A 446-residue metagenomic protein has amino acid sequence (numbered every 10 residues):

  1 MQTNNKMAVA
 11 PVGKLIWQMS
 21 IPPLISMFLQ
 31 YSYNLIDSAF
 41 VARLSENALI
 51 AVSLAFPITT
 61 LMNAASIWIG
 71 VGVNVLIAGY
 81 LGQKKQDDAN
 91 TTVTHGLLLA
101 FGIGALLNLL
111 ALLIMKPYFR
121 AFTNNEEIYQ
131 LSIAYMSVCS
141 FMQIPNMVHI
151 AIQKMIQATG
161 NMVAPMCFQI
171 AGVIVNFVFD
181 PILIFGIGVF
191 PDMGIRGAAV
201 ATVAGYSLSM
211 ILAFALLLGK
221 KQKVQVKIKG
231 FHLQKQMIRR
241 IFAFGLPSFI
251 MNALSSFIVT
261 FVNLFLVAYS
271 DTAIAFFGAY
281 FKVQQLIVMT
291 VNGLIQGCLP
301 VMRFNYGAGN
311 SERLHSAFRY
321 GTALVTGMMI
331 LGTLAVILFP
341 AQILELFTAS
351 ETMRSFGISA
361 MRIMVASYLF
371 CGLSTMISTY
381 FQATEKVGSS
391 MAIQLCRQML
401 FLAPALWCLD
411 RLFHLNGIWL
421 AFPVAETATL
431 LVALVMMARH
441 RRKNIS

Functional and structural regions predicted by a protein language model:
M1-S20, I77-I144, F190-G245, M302-S367 (+1 more regions): Short alpha-helical transmembrane segments in multi-pass integral membrane proteins
M7-A39, R43-L44, P57-G72, L76 (+6 more regions): N-terminal transmembrane alpha-helices
Q18-D37, V138, H149, G172 (+5 more regions): Transmembrane helical elements of multi-pass membrane transporters/channels
F28, S32-I50, F119-E126, I182-M193 (+4 more regions): Helix-terminus/linker motif at the lipid-water interface of multi-pass membrane proteins
L49-L109, N146-P165, N263, F276-L334 (+2 more regions): Small-residue-rich hydrophobic transmembrane alpha-helices
L61-A64, N176-D180, M210-F214, L286-M289 (+3 more regions): Hydrophobic transmembrane alpha-helices of multi-pass small-molecule transporters
G70, C139-Q157, P165-V173, A198-A213 (+4 more regions): Short runs within selected transmembrane alpha-helices of multi-pass transporters and secretion channels
A111, K154, D180, I184 (+7 more regions): Structural signal for membrane-spanning alpha-helices in multi-pass inner-membrane proteins, emphasizing helix cores
